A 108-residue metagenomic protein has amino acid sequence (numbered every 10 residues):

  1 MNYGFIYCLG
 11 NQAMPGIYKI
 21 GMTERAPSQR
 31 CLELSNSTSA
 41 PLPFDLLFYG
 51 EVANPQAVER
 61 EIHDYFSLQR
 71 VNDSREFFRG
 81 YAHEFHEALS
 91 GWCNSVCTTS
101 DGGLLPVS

Functional and structural regions predicted by a protein language model:
M1-S108: Non-catalytic accessory segments flanking enzymatic or RNA/DNA-binding domains
